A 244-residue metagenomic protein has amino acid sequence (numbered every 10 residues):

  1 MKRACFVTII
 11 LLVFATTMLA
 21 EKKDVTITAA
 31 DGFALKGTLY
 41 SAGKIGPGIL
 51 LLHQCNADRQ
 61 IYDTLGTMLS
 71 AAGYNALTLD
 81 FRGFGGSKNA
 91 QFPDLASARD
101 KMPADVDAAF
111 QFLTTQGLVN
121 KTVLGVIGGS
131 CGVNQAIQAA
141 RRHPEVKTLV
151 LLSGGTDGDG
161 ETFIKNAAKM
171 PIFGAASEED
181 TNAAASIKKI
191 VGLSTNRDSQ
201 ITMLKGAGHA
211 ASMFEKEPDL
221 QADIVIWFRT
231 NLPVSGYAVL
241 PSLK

Functional and structural regions predicted by a protein language model:
A20-A42: N-terminal cap/lid segment of alpha/beta-hydrolase-fold proteins
G46-Q54: Short beta-strand element of the alpha/beta-hydrolase
C55-T67, S186: The serine-hydrolase catalytic nucleophile loop
I61, D94-G117: Alpha/beta-hydrolase active-site loop
L69-A90: Conserved alpha/beta-hydrolase
L118-S130: Alpha/beta-hydrolase fold nucleophile elbow
A168, F173-A176: Short beta-strand/loop motif that positions the catalytic acidic residue of the alpha/beta-hydrolase fold
A207-E217: Catalytic histidine-centered segment of alpha/beta-hydrolase-like enzymes
